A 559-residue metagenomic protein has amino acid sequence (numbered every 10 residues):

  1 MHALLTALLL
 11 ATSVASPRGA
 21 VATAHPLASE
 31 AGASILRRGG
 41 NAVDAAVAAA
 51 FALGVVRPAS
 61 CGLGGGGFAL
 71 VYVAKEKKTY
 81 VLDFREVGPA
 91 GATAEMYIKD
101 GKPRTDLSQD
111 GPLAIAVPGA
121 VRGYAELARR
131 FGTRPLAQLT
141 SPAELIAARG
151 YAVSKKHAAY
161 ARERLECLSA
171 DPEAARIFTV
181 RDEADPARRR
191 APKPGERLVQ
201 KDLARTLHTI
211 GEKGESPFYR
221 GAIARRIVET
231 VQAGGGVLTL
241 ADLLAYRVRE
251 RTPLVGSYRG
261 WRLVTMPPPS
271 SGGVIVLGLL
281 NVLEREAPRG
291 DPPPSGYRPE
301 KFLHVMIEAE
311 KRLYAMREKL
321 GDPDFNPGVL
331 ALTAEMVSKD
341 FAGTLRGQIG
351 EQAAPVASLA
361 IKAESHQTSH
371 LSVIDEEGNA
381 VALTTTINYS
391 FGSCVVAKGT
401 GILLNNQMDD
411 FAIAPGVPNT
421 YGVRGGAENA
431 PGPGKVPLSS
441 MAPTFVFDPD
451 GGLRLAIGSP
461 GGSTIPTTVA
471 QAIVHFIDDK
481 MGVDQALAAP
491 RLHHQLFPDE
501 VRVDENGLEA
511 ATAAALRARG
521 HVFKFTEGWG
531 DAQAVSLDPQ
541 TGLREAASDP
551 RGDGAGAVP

Functional and structural regions predicted by a protein language model:
T12-E30, S34, A42-K213, F218-R220 (+3 more regions): Noncatalytic scaffold domains of N-terminal-nucleophile
A45-A50, A137-A148, R225-E229, P294-K311 (+1 more regions): Short, well-structured alpha-helical segments that form the helix of a local strand-helix-strand
V55-V81, V237-T239, A380-P449, V483: Active-site rim segments in enzyme catalytic domains, especially the processed small/beta chain of N-terminal
C61, G66-V73, S369-I374, P443-V446 (+2 more regions): Short beta-strand scaffold segments in enzyme catalytic cores
E173, E286-I387, G399-T400, Q407-M408 (+3 more regions): Internal maturation/activation junctions in enzymes
E250, S365-T368, S390, S439-M441: Short, small/polar residue-rich loop motifs at catalytic or cofactor-binding pockets
P323, A414, K435-V436, V469 (+1 more regions): Extended C-terminal subregions enriched in glycine
